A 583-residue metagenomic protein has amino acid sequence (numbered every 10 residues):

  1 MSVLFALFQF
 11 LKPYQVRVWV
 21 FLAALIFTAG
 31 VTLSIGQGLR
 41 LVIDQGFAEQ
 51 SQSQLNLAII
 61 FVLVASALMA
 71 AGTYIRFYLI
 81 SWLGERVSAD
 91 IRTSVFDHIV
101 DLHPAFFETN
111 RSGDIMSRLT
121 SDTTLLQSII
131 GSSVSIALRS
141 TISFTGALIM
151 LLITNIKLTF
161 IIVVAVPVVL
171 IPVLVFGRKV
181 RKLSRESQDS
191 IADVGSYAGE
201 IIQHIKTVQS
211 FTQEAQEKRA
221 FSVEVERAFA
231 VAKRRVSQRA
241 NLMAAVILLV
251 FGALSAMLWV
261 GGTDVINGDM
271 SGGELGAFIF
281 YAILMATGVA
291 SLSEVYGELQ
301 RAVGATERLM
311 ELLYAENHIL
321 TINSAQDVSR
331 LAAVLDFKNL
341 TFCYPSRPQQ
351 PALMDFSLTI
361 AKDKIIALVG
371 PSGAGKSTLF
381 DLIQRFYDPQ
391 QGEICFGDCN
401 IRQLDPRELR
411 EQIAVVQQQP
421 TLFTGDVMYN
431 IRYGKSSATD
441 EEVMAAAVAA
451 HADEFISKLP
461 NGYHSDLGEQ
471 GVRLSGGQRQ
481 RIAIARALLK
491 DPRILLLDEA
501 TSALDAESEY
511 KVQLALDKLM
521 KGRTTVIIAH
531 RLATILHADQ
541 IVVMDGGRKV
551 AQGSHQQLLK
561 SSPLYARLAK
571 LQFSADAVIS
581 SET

Functional and structural regions predicted by a protein language model:
M1-V31, I35, F47-F61, R76-I80 (+10 more regions): Membrane-integrated ABC transporters
P13, P104-A105, S121-I130, V134 (+8 more regions): An intracellular "coupling" helix at the cytosolic face of ABC transporter transmembrane type-1 domains
P13, R17-T28, S135-E186, M257-M270: Transmembrane helices of ABC transporter permease
V16-Q37, A58, V62, I80-S81 (+5 more regions): Alpha-helical segments in transporter systems
A23-A24, V31-D44, A65-S112, M116 (+11 more regions): Juxtamembrane helix-loop junctions of ABC transporter transmembrane domains
S51, M150-V164, Q238-E307, L312-L313: Helix-loop-helix
I99, F221, L309, F337-N339: Conserved catalytic Walker-motif region of ABC-type ATPase nucleotide-binding domains
I322, S329-T583: ABC-type nucleotide-binding domain
